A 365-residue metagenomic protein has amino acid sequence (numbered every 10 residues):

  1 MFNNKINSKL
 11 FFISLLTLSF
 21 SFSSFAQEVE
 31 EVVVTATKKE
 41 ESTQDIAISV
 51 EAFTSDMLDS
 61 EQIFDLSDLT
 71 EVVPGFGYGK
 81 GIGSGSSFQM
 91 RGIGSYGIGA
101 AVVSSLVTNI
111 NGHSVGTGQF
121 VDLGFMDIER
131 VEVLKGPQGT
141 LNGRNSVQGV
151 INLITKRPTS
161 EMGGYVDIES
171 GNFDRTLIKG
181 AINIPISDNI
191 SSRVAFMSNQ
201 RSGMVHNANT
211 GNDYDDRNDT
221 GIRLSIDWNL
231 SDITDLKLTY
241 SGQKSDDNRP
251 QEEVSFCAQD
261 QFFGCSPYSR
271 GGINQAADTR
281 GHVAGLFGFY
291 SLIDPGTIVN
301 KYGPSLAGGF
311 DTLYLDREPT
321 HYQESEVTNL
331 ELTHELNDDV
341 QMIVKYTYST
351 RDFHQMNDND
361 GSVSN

Functional and structural regions predicted by a protein language model:
M1-Q27: Cleavable N-terminal targeting peptides that direct proteins into the secretory/outer-membrane pathway or into
Q27-E161: Acidic, small-polar-rich N-terminal luminal/periplasmic segments of exported/outer-membrane proteins
D68, Q89-R91, N152, Y165 (+3 more regions): Outer-membrane beta-barrel architecture
V103-S105, T117, M126-E132, T140-I222 (+3 more regions): Outer-membrane beta-barrel translocator/receptor signature
G112, K135, I184, I226-L230 (+1 more regions): Residue-level signature of outer-membrane beta-barrel architecture
S160-E161, E169, P185-A277, L313 (+1 more regions): Periplasmic-side early beta-strands and strand-to-turn transitions of outer-membrane beta-barrels
F262-L315: Flexible glycine-rich, low-complexity coil/linker segments exposed to the extracellular/periplasmic environment
A307, L313-Y314, P319-N329, T333-N365: Replace "related TpsB outer-membrane translocases also match" with "some related outer-membrane beta-barrels such as
